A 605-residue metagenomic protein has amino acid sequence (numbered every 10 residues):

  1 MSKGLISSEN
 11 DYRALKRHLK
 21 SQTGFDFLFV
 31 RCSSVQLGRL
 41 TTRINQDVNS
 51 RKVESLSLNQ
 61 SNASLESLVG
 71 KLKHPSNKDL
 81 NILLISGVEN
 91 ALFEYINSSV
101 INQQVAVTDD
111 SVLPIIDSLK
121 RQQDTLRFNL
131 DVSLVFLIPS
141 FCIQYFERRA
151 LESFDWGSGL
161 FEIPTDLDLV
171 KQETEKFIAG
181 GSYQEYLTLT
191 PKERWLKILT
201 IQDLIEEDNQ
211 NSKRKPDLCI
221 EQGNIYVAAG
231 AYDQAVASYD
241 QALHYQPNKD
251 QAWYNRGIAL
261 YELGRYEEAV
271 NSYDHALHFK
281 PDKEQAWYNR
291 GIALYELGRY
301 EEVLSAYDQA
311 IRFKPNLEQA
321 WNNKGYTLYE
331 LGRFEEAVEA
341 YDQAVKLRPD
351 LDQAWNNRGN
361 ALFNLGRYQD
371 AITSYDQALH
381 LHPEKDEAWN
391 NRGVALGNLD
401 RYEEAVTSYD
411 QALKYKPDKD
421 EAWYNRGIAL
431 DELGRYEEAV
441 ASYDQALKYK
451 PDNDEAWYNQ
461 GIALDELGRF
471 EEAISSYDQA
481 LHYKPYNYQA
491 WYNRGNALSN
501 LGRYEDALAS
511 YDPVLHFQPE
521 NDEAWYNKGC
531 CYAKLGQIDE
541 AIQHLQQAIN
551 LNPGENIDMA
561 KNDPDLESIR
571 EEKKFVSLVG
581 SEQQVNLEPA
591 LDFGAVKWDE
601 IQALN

Functional and structural regions predicted by a protein language model:
M1-L84, N90-A106: Extended, compositionally biased accessory segments flanking or bridging domains
R149-L169: A short helix-turn-beta junction within AAA+ P-loop NTPase domains corresponding to the substrate/partner-engaging
P191-R194, Y232, Y266, Y300 (+7 more regions): TPR-repeat structural position
D217-A228, Q251-E262, Q285-E296, Q319-E330 (+7 more regions): Conserved alpha-helical positions within TPR/SEL1-like repeat arrays
A242, A276, A310, A344 (+6 more regions): Canonical positions in the second alpha-helix
P513-K573, G580-G594, W598-E600: Alpha-helical protein-protein interaction modules
